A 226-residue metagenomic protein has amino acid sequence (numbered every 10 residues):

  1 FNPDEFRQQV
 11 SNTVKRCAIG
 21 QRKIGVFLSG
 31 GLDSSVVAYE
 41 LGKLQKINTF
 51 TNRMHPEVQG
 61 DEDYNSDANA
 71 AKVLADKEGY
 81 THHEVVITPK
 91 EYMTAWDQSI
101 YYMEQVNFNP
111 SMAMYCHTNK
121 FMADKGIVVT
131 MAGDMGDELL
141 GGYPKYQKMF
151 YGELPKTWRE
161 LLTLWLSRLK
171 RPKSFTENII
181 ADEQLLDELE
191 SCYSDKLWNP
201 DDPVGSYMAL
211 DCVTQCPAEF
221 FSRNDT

Functional and structural regions predicted by a protein language model:
F1-Y207: ATP-dependent adenylate-handling active sites, centered on carboxylate activation for C-N bond formation
G20, C212-T226: Short Ser/Thr-interspersed hydrophobic loop/turn segments at strand-loop and sheet-helix junctions that line or gate
